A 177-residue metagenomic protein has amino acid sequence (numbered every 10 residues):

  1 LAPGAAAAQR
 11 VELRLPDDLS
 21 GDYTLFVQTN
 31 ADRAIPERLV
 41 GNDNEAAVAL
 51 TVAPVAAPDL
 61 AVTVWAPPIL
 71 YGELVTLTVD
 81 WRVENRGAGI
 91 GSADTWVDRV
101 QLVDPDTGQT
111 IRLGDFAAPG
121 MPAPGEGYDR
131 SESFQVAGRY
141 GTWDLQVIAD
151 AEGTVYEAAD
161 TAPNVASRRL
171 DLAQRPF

Functional and structural regions predicted by a protein language model:
L1-F177: Extracellular/luminal regions of secreted and cell-surface proteins that mediate adhesion/ECM remodeling
